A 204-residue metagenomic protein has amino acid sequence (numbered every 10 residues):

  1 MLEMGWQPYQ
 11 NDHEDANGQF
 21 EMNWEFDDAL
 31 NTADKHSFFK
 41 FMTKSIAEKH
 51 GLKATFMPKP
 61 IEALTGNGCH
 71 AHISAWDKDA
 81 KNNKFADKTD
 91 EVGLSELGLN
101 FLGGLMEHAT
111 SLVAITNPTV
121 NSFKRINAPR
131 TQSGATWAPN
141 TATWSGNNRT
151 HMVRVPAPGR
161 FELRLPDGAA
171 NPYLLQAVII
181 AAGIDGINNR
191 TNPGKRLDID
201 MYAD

Functional and structural regions predicted by a protein language model:
M1-D204: Glycine-rich, acidic/polar active-site loops that bind/position phosphate-bearing ligands
